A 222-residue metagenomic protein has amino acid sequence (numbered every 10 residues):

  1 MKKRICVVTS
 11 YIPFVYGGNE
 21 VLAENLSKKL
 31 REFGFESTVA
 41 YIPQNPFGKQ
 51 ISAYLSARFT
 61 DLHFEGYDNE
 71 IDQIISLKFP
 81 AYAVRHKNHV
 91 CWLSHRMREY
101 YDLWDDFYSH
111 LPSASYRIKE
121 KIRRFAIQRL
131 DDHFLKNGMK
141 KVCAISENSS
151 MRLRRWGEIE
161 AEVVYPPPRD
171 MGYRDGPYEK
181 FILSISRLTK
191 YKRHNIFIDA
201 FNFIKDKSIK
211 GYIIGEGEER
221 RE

Functional and structural regions predicted by a protein language model:
K2-F14, I42: Nucleotide-activated donor-dependent transferases that construct or modify glycoconjugates
V8, I145, S184-S186, I214-G215: Short hydrophobic "strand-cap" motifs at the C-terminus of beta-strands
S10-L22, K192: A short, glycine/small-residue-rich beta-strand->loop->alpha-helix junction that serves as a flexible
F33-A81: Active-site donor-binding segments of glycosyltransferases and PAPS-dependent sulfotransferases
P112-V142, S150: Membrane-proximal helix-turn-helix segments that form the acceptor-binding/catalytic region of lipid-linked
C143-I145, S149-P168: Helix-loop-beta element that forms the nucleotide-linked donor phosphate-binding surface in glycosyltransferases
P168, G172-K192, I198-F203: Conserved donor-binding/catalytic core segment of Leloir-type glycosyltransferases
H194, I198-E222: A conserved nucleotide-sugar
